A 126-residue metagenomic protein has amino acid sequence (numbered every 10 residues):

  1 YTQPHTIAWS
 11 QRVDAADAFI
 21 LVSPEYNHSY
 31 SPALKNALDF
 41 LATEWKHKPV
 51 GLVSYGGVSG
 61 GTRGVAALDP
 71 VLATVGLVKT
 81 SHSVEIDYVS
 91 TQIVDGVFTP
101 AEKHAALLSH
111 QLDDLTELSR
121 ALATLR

Functional and structural regions predicted by a protein language model:
Y1, V78-R126: Glycine-rich phosphate/pyrophosphate-binding loop and the adjoining helix
Y1-V78: Helix-loop-strand module that forms the ligand-binding subsite of alpha/beta enzymes
